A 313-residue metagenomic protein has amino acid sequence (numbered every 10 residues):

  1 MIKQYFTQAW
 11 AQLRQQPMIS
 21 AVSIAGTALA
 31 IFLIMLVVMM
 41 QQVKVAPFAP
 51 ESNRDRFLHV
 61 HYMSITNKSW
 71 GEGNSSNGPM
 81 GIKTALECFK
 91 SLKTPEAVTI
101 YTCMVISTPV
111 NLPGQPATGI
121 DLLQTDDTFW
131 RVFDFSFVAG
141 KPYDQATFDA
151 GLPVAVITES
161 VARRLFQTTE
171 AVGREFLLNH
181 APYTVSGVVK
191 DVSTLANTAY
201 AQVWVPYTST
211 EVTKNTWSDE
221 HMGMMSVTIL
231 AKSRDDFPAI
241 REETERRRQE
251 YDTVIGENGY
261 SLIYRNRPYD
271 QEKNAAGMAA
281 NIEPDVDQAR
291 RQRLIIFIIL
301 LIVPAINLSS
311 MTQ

Functional and structural regions predicted by a protein language model:
Q4, Q8, V22-S23, R293-I296 (+1 more regions): Hydrophobic alpha-helix/TM-entry signal in multi-pass membrane transporters
Y5-R14, E87-C88: A short amphipathic helical element positioned immediately N-terminal to and/or at the very start of a transmembrane
Q16-K44, V303: Short, strongly hydrophobic transmembrane alpha-helices
V37-P109, G223-S226: Membrane-proximal extracellular/periplasmic loop immediately following the first transmembrane helix
Y62, G78-P142, E257-L262: Short amphipathic beta-strand/extended segments in non-transmembrane regions
T128-P142, P153-E283: Mid-to-C-terminal secondary-structure elements that act as membrane-proximal/extracytoplasmic interface segments
N281-L300: N-terminal membrane-entry
I295-Q313: A hydrophobic alpha-helix feature that marks transmembrane segments and, especially, their cytosolic C-terminal ends
